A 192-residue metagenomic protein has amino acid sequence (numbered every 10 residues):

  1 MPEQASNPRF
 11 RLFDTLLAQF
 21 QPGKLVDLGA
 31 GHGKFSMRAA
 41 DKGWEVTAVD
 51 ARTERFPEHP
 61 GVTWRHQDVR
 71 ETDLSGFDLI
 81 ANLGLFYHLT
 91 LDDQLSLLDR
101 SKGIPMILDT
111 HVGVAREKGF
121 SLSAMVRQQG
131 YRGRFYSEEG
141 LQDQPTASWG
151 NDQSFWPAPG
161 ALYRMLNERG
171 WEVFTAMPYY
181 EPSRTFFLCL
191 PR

Functional and structural regions predicted by a protein language model:
M1-G76, E181-P191: Conserved N-terminal segment of class I S-adenosyl-L-methionine
P57, T72, F77, D93-L97 (+1 more regions): Residues in flexible loops and secondary-structure boundaries
A81: A conserved beta-strand element that flanks and buttresses the S-adenosyl-L-methionine
G84-L89: A short His-aromatic
L91-R192: S-adenosyl-L-methionine-dependent methyltransferase catalytic module, highlighting the catalytic core
